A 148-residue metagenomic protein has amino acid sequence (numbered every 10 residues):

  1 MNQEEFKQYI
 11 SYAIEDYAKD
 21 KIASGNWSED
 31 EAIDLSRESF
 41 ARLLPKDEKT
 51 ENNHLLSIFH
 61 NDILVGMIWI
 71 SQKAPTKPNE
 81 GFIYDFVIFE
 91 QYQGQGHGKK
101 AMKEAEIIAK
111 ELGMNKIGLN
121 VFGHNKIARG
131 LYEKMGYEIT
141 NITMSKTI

Functional and structural regions predicted by a protein language model:
Q3-F89, I139-I148: Acetyl-CoA-dependent GNAT
P78, G96, I127: Residues that form or flank phosphate/diphosphate-binding pockets in enzymes that use nucleotide phosphates
G81, M102, K110-N120, T143: Conserved GNAT acetyl-CoA-binding A-motif
F89-Q91, Q95, G123-H124: Active-site acidic-Proline motif in GNAT/NAT acetyltransferases
Y92, G96-E104: Conserved acetyl-CoA pyrophosphate-binding loop and the N-cap/start of the following alpha-helix in GNAT-like
G96, G113, G136: Short glycine-rich hinge loops at helix-strand junctions in the catalytic core of two-component histidine kinases
K99, G123-N141: Conserved active-site alpha-helix within GNAT-family acetyltransferase domains
